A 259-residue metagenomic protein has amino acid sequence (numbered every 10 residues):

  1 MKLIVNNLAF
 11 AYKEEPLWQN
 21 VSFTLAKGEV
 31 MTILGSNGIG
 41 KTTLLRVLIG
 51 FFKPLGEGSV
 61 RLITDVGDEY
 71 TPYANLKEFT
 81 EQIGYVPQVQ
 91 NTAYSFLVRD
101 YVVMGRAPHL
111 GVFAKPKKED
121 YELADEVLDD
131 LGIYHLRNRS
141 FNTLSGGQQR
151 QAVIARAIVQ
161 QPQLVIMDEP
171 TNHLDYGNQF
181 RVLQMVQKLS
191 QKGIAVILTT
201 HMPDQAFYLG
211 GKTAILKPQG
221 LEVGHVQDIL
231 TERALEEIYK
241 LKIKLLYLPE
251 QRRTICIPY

Functional and structural regions predicted by a protein language model:
L3-V5, P16-N20: Conserved structural motif at the start of ABC-family nucleotide-binding domains
L34-S36: The feature captures the beta-strand-to-loop junction immediately N-terminal to the Walker
I49: Helix-to-loop junction immediately C-terminal to a conserved catalytic motif
S59-E78: ABC ATPase NBD Q-loop/coupling interface
V103, K118-L136: Conserved ABC ATPase "signature" region
S140-L144, Q148: Conserved ABC ATPase signature
V165-E169: Catalytic Walker B motif of ABC-type/P-loop ATPase nucleotide-binding domains
